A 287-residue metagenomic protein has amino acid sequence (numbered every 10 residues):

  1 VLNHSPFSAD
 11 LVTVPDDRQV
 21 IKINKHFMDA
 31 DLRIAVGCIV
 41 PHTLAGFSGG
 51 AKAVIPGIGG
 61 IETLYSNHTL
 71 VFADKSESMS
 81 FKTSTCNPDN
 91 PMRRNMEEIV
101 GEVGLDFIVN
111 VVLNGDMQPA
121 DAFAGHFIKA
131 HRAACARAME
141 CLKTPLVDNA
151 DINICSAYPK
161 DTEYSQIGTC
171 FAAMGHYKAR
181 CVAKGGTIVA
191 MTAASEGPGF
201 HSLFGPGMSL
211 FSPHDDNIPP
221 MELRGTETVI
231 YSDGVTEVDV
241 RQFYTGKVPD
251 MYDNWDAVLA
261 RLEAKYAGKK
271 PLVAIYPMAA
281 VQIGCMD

Functional and structural regions predicted by a protein language model:
V1-S48: An acidic, phosphate/nucleotide-engaging active-site surface
D29-V111: Internal metal/ion-chelating core segments
I34-V36, D151-S156, V189, A274-I275: Structural motif
A35-V36, H42-A45, T63-S66, Q118 (+4 more regions): Short helix/loop capping segments that flank catalytic or ligand/cofactor-binding pockets
S78-K160: Membrane-embedded hairpin module used as a gating/binding unit in multi-pass transport and secretion proteins
A133-K143, A172-R180, M208-M221, D253-Y266: A short, acidic, amphipathic alpha-helical segment used as a generic capping/interface helix at domain edges
T162-D239: C-terminal catalytic subdomain
V235-D287: Extended hydrophobic packing segments that form well-structured cores
